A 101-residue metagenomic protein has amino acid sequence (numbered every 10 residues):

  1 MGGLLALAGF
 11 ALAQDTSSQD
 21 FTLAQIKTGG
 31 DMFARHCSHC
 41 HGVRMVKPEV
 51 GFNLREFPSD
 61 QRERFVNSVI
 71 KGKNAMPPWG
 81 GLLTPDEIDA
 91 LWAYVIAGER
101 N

Functional and structural regions predicted by a protein language model:
M1-G3: Sec-dependent N-terminal signal peptides
L7-M32: Electrostatic cytochrome c docking/interface patches
L23-G30, G42-K73: Gly/Gly-Pro-rich "capping" loops immediately C-terminal to redox-active cysteine motifs in periplasmic/lumenal
G29, F33-V43, L91, V95: The canonical Cys-X-X-Cys-His
M32, A75, L82: NAD(P)H-binding Rossmann-fold N-terminus in SDR/SDR-like oxidoreductases, specifically the glycine-rich beta1-alpha1
L54-R64, P78-D89: Electron-transfer interface patches adjacent to heme c in soluble/periplasmic c-type cytochromes and di-/multiheme
V69, G81-N101: C-terminal capping alpha-helices of c-type cytochrome domains
